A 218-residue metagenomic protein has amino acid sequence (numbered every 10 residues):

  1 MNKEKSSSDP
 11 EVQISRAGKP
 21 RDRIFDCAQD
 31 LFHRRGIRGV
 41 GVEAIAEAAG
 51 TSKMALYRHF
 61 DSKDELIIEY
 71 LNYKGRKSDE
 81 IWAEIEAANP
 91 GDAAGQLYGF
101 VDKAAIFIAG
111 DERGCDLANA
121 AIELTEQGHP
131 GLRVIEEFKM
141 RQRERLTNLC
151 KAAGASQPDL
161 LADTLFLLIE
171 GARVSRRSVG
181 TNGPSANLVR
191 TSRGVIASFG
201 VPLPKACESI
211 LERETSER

Functional and structural regions predicted by a protein language model:
M1-K19, P202-R218: N-terminal intrinsically disordered/low-complexity leader segments
N2, R23, C27-E65, E69: Helix-turn-helix
I67-K74, I81: Alpha-helical DNA-contacting segments of helix-turn-helix folds
E69, A83-E112, A152, A162-L165 (+1 more regions): Hydrophobic alpha-helical connector segments
S78-D79, I85, G95, Q127-A152 (+3 more regions): Amphipathic alpha-helical packing segments from all-alpha helical-bundle domains
N89, L124, R176-V179: Secondary-structure edge/capping motif, primarily at the C-terminal ends of alpha-helices and the immediately following
Q96, I108-R133: Amphipathic alpha-helical segments used for helix-helix packing
F107, F166-P184, V195-K205: Amphipathic C-terminal alpha-helical segment
